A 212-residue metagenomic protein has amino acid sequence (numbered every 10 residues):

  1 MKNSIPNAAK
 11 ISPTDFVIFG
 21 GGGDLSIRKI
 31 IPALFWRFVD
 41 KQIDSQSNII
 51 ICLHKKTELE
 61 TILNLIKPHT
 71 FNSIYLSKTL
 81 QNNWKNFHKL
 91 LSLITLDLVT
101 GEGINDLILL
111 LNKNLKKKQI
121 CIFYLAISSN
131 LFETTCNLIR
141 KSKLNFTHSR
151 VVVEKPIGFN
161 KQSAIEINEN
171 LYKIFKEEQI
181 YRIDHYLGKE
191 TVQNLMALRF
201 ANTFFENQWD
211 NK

Functional and structural regions predicted by a protein language model:
M1-V153, I157-K212: Secretory/organelle targeting and membrane-embedding segments
